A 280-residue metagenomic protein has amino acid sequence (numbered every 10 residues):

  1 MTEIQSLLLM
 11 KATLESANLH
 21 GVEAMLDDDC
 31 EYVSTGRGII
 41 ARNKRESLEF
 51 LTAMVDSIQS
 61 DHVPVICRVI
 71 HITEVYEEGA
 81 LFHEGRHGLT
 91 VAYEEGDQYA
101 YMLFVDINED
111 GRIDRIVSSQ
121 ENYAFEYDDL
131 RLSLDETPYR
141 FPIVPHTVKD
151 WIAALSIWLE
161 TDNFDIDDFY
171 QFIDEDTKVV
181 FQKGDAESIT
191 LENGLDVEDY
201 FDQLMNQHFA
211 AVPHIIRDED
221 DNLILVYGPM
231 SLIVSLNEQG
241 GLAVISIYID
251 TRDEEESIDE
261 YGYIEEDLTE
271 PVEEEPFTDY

Functional and structural regions predicted by a protein language model:
M1-H20, A24, D28, F125-N163 (+2 more regions): Short, low-complexity N-terminal intrinsically disordered segments enriched in polar/charged residues
T2, E46, D97, T147-D150 (+1 more regions): Soluble or luminal CAZymes and related metallo-dependent hydrolases
K11, A92, G194: N-terminal/domain-start segments enriched in small and hydrophobic, helix-friendly residues, covering either
L19-F82, I166-D220: A solvent-exposed, acidic/Ser-Thr-rich amphipathic alpha-helical stretch
V55-T147, E198-Y280: A beta-strand edge to alpha-helix "cap/lid" segment located at domain peripheries
